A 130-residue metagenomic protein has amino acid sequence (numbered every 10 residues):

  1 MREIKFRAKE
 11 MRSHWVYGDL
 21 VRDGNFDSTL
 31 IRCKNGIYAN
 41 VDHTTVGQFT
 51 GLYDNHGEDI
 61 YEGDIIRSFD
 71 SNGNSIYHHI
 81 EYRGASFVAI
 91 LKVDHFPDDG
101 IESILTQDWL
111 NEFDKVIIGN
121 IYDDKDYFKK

Functional and structural regions predicted by a protein language model:
M1-K130: Secondary-structure transition motif
